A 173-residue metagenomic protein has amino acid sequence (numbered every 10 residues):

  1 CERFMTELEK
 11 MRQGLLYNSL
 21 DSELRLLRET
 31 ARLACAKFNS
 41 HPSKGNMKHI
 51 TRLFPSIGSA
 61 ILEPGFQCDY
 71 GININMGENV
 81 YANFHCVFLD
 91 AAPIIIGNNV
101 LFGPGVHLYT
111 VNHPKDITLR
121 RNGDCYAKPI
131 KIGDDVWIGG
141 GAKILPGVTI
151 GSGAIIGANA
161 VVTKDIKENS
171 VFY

Functional and structural regions predicted by a protein language model:
C1-S59: Terminal amphipathic alpha-helical/low-complexity segments used for targeting or macromolecular assembly
K37-N39, K164-N169: Short arginine-rich
F66-M76, Y81-I150: Flexible, glycine/small-residue-enriched loop-and-beta-strand segment within the central core of proteins
W137, I155, V171-Y173: Short-chain dehydrogenase/reductase
T149, T163-K164: Active-site/ligand-binding-proximal alpha/beta "capping" segment
